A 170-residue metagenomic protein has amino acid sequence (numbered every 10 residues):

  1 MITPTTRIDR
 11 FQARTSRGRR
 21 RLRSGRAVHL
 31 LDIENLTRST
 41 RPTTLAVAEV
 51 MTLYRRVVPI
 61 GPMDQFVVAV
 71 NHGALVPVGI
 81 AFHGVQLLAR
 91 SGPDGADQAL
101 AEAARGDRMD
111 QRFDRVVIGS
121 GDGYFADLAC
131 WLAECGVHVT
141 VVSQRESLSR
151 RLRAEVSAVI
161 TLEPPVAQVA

Functional and structural regions predicted by a protein language model:
I2-A99, H138: Domain-level signal for Mg2+-assisted phosphodiester chemistry and nucleotide/NA-binding surfaces in nucleic-acid
H72-A170: Nuclease catalytic cores that cleave nucleic-acid phosphodiester bonds, predominantly acidic two-metal-ion
